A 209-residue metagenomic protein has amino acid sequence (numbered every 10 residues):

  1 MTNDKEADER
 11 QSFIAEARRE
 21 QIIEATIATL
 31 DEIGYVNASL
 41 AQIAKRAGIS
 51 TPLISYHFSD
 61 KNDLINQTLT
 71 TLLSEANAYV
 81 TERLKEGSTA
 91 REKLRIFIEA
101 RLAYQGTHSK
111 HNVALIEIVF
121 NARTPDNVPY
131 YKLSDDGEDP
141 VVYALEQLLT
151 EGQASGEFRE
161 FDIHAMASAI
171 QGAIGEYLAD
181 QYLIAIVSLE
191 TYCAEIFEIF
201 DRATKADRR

Functional and structural regions predicted by a protein language model:
M1-E6, I96, A103, D139-S155 (+2 more regions): C-terminal peripheral helix-coil segments that are non-catalytic and often amphipathic
R18, I22-L30, R101, F200: Short hydrophobic clusters on alpha-helical segments that form packing/core surfaces in small helical domains
R18-T26, I43, T68-L72, A76 (+1 more regions): Generic hydrophobic, amphipathic alpha-helix propensity
Q21, T29-D63, Q67: Helix-turn-helix
E32-V36, G87, H108, S155: Short coil/turn segments at alpha/beta junctions that flank glycine-rich nucleotide-binding fingerprints
Q67, T71, T81-H111, M166-I170 (+2 more regions): Hydrophobic alpha-helical connector segments
S74-N77, T81-E82, T107, A114-E117 (+2 more regions): Amphipathic alpha-helical packing segments from all-alpha helical-bundle domains
R83, E99-G106, I116-T124, Q153 (+1 more regions): Helix-loop "lid/cap" segments that line or gate small-molecule binding pockets
